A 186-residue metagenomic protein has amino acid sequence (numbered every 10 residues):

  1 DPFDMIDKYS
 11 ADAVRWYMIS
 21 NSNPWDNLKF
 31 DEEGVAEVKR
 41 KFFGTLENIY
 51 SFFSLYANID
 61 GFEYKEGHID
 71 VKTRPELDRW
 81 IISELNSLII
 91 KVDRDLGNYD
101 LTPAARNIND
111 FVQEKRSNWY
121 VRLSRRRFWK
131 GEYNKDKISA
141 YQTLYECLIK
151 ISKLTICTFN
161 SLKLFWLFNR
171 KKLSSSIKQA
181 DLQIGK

Functional and structural regions predicted by a protein language model:
D1-K186: Long, charged, mostly alpha-helical binding arms that flank functional sites
